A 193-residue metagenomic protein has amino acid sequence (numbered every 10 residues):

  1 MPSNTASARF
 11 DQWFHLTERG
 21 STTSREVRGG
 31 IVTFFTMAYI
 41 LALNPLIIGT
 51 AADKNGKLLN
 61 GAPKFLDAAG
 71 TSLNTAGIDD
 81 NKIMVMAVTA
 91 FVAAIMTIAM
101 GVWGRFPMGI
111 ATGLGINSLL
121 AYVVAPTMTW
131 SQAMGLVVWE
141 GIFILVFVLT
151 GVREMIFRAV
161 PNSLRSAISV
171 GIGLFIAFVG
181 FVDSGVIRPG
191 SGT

Functional and structural regions predicted by a protein language model:
M1-S21: Short, Lys/Arg-rich, polar N-terminal cytosolic tail immediately upstream of the first transmembrane signal-anchor
E18-I31: N-terminal membrane topogenic signal
R28-T193: Early transmembrane hairpin of solute transport permeases
